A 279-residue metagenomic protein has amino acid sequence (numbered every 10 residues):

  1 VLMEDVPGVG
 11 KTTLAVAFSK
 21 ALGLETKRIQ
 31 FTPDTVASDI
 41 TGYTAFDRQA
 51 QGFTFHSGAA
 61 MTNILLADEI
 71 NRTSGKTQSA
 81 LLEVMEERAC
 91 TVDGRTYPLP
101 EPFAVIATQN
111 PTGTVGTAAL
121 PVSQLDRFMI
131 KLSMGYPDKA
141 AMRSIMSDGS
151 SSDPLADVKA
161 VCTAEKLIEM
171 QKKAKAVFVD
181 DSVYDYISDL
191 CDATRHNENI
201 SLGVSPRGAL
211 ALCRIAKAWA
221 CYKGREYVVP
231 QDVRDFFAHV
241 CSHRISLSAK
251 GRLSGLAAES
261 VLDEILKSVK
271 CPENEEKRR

Functional and structural regions predicted by a protein language model:
V1-T32: Walker A/P-loop
D5, D68-E69, A80: Walker B catalytic acidic pair
V6, I40, T108: P-loop (Walker A) phosphate-binding loop of NTP-binding proteins
A21-Q49: AAA+/P-loop NTPase substrate/partner-engagement loops
F46-A67: Conserved alpha-helical scaffold flanking the Walker A/P-loop in AAA+ ATPase domains
D47-A50, T73-T77, M85-V177, K217-Y222: Canonical AAA+ ATPase core
D157-L212: Conserved AAA+ ATPase small/helical "lid" subdomain
H196-R279: C-terminal engagement/docking regions of AAA+ P-loop ATPases
